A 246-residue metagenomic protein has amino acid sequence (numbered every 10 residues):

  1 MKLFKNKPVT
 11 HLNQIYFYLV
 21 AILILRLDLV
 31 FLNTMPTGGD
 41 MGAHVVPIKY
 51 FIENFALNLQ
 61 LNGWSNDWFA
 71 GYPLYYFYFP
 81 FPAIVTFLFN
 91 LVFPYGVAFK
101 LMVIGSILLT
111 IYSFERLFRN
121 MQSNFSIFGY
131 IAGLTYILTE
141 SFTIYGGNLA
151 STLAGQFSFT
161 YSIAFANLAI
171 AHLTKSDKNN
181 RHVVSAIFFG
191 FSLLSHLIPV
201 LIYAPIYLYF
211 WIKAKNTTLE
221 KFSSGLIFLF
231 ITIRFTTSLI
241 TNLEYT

Functional and structural regions predicted by a protein language model:
M1-T246: Membrane-embedded transmembrane-helix bundle of lipid-linked glycan/lipid transferases
